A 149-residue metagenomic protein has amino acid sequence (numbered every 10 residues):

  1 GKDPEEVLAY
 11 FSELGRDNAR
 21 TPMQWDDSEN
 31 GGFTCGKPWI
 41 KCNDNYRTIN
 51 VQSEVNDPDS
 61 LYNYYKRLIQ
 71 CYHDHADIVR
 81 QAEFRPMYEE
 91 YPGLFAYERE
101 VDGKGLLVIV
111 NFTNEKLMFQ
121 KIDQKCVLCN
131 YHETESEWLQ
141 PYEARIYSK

Functional and structural regions predicted by a protein language model:
G1-L106, E115-L117: Loop/helix patches that line or flank the sugar-binding groove of alpha-linked glycan CAZymes
N30-G31, E133-E137: A short acidic, often aromatic-flanked loop/helix-cap motif at beta-alpha or helix-coil junctions that lines enzyme
V101, K121-D123, Q140: Flexible, charged surface loops at secondary-structure boundaries
V101-D102, Y131-H132, K149: Short, flexible beta-strand-to-coil junctions
I109: Short hydrophobic beta-strand that contains or immediately precedes a catalytic carboxylate
F112: Active-site metal-binding loops of divalent metal-dependent hydrolases
E115-H132: Beta-strand-rich binding/interaction modules
E135-K149: C-terminal beta-strand-rich structural cap/linker in extracellular carbohydrate-active enzymes
